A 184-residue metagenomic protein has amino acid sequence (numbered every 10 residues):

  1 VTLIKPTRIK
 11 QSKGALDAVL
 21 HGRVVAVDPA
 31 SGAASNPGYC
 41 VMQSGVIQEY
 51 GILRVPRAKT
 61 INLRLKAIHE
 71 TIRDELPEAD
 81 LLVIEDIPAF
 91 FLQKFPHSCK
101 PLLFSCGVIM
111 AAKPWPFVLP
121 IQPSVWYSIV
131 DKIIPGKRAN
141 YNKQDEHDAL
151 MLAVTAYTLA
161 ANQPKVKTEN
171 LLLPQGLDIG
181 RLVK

Functional and structural regions predicted by a protein language model:
V1-K184: Phosphate- and other anionic-substrate recognition elements at nucleic-acid/protein interfaces
